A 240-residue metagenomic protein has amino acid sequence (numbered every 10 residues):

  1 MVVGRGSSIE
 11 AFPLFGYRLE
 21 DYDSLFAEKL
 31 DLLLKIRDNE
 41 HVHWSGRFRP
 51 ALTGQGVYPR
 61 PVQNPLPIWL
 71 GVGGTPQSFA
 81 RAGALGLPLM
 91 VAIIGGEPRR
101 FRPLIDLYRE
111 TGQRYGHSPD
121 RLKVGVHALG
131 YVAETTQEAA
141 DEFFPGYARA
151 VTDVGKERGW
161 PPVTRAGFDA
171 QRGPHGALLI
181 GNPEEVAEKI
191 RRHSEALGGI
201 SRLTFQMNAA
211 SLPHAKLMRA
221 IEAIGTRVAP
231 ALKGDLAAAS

Functional and structural regions predicted by a protein language model:
M1-S240: Active-site-adjacent structural elements that line small-molecule/cofactor binding pockets in enzymes
